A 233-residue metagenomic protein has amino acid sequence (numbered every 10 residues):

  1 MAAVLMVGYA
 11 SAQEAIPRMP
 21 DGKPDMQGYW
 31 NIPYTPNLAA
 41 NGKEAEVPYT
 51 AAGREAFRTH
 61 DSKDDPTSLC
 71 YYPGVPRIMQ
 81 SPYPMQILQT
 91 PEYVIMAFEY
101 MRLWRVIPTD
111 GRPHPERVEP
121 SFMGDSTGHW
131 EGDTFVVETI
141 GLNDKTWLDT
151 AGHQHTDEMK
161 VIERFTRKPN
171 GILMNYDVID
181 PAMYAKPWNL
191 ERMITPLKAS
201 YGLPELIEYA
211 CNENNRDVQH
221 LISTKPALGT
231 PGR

Functional and structural regions predicted by a protein language model:
A2-A3, G8-R233: Hydrophobic small-molecule pocket/channel-lining residues, especially in calycin-type beta-barrels
